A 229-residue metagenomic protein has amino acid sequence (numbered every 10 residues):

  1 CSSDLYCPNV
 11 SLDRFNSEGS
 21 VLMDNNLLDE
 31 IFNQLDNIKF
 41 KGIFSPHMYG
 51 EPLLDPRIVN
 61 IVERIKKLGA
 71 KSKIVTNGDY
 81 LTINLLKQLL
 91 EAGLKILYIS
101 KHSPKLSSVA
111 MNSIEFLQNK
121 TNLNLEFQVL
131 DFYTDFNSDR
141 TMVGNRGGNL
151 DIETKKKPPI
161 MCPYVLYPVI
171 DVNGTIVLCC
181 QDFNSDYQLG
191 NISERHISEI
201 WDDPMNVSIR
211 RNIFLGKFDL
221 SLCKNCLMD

Functional and structural regions predicted by a protein language model:
C1-I96: Conserved alpha-helical substructure of the radical SAM core
S3-V10, Y164, L220-M228: Local cysteine-cluster metal-coordination motifs and their immediate loop/turn environment, predominantly Fe-S cluster
Y49-E51, N77-D79, H102-P104, L130-Y133: Active-site beta-loop-alpha junctions enriched in small/polar residues
Q88, A110-T121: Short, aromatic/basic amphipathic alpha-helical patches
F116-I152, Q181-M228: C-terminal accessory region of radical SAM enzymes
G147-P163: Short, basic/aromatic recognition patches
I170-D171: Short, acidic, Ser/Thr-enriched surface-loop or helix-capping motifs
T175-I176: Hydrophobic "anchor" residues
